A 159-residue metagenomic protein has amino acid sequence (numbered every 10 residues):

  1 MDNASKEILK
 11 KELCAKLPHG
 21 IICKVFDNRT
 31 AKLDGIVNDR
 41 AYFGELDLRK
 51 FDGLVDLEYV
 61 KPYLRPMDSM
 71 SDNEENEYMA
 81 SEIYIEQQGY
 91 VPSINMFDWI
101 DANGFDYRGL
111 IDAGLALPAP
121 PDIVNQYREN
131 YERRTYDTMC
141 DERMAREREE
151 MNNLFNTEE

Functional and structural regions predicted by a protein language model:
M1-E159: Structural boundary micro-motifs
